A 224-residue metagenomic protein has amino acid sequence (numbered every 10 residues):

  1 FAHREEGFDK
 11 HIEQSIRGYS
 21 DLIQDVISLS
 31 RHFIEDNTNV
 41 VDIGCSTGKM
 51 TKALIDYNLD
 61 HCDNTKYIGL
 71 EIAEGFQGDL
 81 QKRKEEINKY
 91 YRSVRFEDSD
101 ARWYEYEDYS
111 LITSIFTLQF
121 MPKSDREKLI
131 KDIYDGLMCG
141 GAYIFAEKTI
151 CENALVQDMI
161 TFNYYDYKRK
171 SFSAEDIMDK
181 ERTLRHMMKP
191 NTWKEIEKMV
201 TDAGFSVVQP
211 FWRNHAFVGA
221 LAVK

Functional and structural regions predicted by a protein language model:
A2-L22: Class I SAM-dependent methyltransferase Rossmann-like catalytic core, especially the SAM/SAH-binding loop
G18-D36: Conserved alpha-helix/loop element of class I SAM-dependent methyltransferases that forms part of the SAM/SAH-binding
V41-R102: Class I SAM-dependent methyltransferase SAM/SAH-binding core
T113: A conserved beta-strand element that flanks and buttresses the S-adenosyl-L-methionine
E127-C139: A short glycine-rich, Lys/Arg-flanked "PGG" loop and its adjoining helix->strand segment in the class I
G140-K148: Conserved beta-strand signature within the Rossmann-like core of class I S-adenosyl-L-methionine
K148-M199: C-terminal alpha-helical "lid/dimerization" subdomain adjacent to the S-adenosyl-L-methionine
S206-K224: Core SAM-dependent methyltransferase catalytic element
